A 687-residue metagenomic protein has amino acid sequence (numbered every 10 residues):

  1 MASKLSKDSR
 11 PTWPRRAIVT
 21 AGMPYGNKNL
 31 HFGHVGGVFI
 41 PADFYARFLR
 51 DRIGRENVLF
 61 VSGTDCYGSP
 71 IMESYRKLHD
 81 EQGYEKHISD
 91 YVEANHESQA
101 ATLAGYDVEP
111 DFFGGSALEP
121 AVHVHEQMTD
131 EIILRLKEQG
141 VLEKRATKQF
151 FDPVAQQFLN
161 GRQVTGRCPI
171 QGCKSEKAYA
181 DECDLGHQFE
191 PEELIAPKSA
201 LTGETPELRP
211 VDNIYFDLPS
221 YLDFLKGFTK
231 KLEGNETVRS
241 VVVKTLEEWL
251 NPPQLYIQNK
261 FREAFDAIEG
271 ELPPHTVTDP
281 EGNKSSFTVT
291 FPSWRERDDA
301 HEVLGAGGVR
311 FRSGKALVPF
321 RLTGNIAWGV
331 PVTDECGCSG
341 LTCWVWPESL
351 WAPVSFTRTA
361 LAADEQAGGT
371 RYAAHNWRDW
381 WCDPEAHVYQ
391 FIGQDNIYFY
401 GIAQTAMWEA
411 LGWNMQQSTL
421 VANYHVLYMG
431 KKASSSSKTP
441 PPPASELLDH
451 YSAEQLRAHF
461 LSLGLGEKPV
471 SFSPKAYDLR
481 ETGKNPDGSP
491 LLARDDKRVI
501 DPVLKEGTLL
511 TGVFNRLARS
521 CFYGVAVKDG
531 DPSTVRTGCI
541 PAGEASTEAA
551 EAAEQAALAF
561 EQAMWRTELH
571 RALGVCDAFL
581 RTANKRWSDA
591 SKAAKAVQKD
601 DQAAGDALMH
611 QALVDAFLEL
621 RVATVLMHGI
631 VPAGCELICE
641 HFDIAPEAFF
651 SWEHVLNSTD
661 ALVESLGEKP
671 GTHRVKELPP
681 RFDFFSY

Functional and structural regions predicted by a protein language model:
M1-P14, R145-F150, Q163-G186, E192 (+5 more regions): Basic, alpha-helical terminal appendages of large translation-related enzymes
A2-I53, L59-S62, Q127, K198-V527 (+1 more regions): Structured secondary-structure scaffolds
V38, E506-V513, L517, A545 (+3 more regions): Amphipathic alpha-helix face/heptad-repeat signature
F44, D90-A101, E131, L509 (+3 more regions): A non-catalytic, amphipathic alpha-helix used as a structural packing/dimerization or gating element in enzyme scaffolds
S74-A94: A charged helix-plus-loop insertion that forms the helical arch/lid used to bind and gate nucleic-acid substrates
S98-Y179, Y221-L222, K226-G234: A broadly conserved sequence feature marking short terminus-proximal activation segments in nucleic acid-centric
R162-G172, E176, Y477-T482, L491-L509 (+1 more regions): Extended, non-catalytic structural segments that build the interaction scaffolds of large macromolecular assemblies
D495-D496, C521-C539, E544-V575, F579-K599 (+1 more regions): Active-site-proximal binding-pocket segments
